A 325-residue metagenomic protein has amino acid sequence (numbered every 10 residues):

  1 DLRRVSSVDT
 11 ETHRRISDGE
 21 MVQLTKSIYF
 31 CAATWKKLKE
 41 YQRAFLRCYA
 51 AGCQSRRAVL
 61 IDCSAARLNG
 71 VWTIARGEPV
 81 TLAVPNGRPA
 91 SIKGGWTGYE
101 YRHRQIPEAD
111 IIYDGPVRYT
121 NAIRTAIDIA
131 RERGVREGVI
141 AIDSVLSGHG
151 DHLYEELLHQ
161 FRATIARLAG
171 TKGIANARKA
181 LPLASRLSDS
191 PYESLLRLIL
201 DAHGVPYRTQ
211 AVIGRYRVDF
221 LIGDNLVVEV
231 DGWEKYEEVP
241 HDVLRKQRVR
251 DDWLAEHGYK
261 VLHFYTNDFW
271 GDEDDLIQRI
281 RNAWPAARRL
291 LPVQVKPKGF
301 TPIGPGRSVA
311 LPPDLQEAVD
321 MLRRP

Functional and structural regions predicted by a protein language model:
D1-A166, P285-P325: Short gly/ser-rich loop at a beta-strand->alpha-helix junction or flexible surface loop bordering the NTP-binding
L2-V8, G150-P325: Surface segments flanking catalytic/ligand-binding clefts of nucleic-acid enzymes
